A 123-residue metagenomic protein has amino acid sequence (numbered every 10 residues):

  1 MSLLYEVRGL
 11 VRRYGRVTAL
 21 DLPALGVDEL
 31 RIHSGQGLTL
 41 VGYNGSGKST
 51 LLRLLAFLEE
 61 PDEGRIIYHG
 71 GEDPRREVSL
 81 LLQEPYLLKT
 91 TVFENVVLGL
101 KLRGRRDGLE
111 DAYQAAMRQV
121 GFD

Functional and structural regions predicted by a protein language model:
M1-V7, V11-L30, G104: A short, flexible loop at the N-terminus of ABC-type nucleotide-binding domains that lies
L38-T39, L80: Short beta-strand immediately N-terminal to the Walker A/P-loop
V41-Y43: The feature captures the beta-strand-to-loop junction immediately N-terminal to the Walker
S49-T50, T91: Conserved Walker
A56: Helix-to-loop junction immediately C-terminal to a conserved catalytic motif
G64-R76, Y113: Conserved ABC transporter NBD signature motif
P85-L98, G104: Conserved catalytic motifs of ABC-family nucleotide-binding domains
G108-D123: Conserved ABC ATPase "signature" region
